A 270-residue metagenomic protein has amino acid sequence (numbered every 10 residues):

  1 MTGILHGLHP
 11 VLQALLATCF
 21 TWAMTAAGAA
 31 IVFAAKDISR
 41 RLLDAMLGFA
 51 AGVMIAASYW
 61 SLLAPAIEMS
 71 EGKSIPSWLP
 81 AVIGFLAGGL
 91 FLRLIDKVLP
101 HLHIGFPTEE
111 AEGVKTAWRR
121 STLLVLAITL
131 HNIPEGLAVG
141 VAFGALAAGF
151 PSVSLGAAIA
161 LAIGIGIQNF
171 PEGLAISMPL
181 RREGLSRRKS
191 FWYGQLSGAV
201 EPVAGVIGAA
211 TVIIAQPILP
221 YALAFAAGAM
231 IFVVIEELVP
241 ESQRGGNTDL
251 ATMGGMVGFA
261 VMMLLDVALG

Functional and structural regions predicted by a protein language model:
M1-G270: Intrinsically disordered, metal-sensing/regulatory segments
